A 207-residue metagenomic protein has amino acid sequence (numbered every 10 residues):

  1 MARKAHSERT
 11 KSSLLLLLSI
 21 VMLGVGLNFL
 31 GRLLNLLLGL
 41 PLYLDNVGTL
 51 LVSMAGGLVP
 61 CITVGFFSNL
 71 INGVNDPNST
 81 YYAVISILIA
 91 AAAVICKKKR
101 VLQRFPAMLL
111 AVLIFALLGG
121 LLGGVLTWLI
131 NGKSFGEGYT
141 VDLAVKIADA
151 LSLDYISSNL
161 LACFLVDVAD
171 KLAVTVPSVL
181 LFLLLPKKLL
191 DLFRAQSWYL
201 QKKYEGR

Functional and structural regions predicted by a protein language model:
A2-A55, V59-L70, N75: Hydrophobic transmembrane alpha-helices
E8-T10, C96-A107: Membrane-interface helix-boundary motifs at transmembrane edges
I20-L27, S53, C61-V64, S68 (+8 more regions): Alpha-helical transmembrane segments in multi-pass membrane proteins
R32-L40, T80-Y81, Q103-R207: Membrane-embedded alpha-helical hairpins and interfacial helices in multi-pass inner-membrane proteins
L50, C61-G65, S79-A83, M108 (+1 more regions): Alpha-helical transmembrane segments and their helix-entry boundary regions
G56-P60, V74-Y81, C96-V101, G120-G124: Juxtamembrane membrane-interface segments at transmembrane alpha-helix termini
G65-N72, V94-K99, Y199-R207: Extended, non-catalytic scaffold segments that flank or surround catalytic motifs
